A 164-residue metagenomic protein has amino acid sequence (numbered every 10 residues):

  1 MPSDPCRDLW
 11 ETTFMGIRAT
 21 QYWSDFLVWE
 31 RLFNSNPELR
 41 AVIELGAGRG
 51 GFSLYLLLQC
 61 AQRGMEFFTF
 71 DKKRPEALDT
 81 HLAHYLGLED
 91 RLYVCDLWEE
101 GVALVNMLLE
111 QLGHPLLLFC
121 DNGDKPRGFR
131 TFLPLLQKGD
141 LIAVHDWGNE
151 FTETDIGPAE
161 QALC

Functional and structural regions predicted by a protein language model:
M1-L9: N-terminal, positively charged/glycine-rich alpha-helical extensions of SAM-dependent methyltransferases
T12, I17-C164: S-adenosylmethionine/decaboxylated-SAM
